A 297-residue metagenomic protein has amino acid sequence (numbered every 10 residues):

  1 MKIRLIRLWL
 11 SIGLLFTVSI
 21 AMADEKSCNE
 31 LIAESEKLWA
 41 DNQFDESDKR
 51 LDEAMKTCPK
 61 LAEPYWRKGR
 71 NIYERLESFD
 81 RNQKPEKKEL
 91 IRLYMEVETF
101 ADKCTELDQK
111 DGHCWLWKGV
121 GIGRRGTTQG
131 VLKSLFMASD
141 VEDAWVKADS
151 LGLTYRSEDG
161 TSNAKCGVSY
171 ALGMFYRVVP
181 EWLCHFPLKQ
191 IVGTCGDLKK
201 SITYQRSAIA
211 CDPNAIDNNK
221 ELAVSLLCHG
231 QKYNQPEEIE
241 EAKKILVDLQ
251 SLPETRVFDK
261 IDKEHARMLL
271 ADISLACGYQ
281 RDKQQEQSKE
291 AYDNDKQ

Functional and structural regions predicted by a protein language model:
M1-L10: Bacterial N-terminal signal peptides that target proteins for export
W9-T17: Bacterial N-terminal signal peptides
S19-E63, S78, I239-A242, L246 (+2 more regions): Extreme N-terminal leader/anchor segments
A33, R67, E74, W117 (+5 more regions): "A position-specific structural signal for the A-helix of alpha-solenoid helical repeats
L38-K49, R70-K110, W117-C166, A171-S207 (+3 more regions): Short coil/linker segments at helix-helix boundaries
P64, C114, C166-V168, N218: TPR alpha-solenoid repeat register
T161-V168, K260, E264, A271 (+1 more regions): Extended ligand-binding clefts on enzyme/binding-domain cores
A208, D217-S225: Extended serine/threonine-enriched, polar tracts that run as long, contiguous segments within proteins
